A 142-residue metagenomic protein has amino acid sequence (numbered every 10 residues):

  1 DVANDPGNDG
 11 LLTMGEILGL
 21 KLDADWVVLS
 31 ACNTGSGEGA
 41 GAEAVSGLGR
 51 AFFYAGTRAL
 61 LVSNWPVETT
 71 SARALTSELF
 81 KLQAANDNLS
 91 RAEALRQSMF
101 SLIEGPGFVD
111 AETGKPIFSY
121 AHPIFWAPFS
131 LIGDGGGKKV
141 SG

Functional and structural regions predicted by a protein language model:
D1-G142: Catalytic cores of enzymes
